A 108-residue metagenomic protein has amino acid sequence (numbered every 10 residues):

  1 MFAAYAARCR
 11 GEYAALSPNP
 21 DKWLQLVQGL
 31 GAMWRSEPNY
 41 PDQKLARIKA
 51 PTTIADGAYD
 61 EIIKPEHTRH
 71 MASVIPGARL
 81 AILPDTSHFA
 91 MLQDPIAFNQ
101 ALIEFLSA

Functional and structural regions predicted by a protein language model:
M1-K44: Helix-rich cap/lid subdomain of alpha/beta-hydrolase
L45-K49, V74-I75: Short, conserved loop/helix-junction motifs that constitute active-site signature segments in enzyme catalytic cores
R47-I48, I54-D56, D60: Short beta-strand/loop motif that positions the catalytic acidic residue of the alpha/beta-hydrolase fold
E61-H67: Conserved alpha/beta-hydrolase "acid-adjacent" motif
A78-A108: Catalytic active-site module of serine/aspartate enzymes centered on a nucleophile-bearing elbow/loop
